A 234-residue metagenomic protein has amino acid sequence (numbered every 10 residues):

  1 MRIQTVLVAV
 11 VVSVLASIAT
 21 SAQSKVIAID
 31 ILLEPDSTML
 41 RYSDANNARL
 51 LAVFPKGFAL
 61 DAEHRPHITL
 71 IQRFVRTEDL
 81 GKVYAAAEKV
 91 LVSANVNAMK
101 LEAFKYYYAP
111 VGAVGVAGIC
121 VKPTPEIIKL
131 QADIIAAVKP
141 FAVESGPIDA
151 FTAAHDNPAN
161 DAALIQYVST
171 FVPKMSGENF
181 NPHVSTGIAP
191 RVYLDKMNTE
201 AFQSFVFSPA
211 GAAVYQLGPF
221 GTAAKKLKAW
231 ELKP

Functional and structural regions predicted by a protein language model:
M1-V8: Bacterial N-terminal signal peptides that target proteins for export
R2, A16-T20: N-terminal targeting/docking segments
V8-S17: Bacterial N-terminal signal peptides
S21-V111, T124-A213, L217-P234: Basic, often amphipathic N-terminal segments
V114: Conserved active-site/ligand-binding neighborhood in enzyme cores
I119-P123: A short, structured beta-strand-centered segment in the mid-to-C-terminal lobe of catalytic cores from group-transfer
